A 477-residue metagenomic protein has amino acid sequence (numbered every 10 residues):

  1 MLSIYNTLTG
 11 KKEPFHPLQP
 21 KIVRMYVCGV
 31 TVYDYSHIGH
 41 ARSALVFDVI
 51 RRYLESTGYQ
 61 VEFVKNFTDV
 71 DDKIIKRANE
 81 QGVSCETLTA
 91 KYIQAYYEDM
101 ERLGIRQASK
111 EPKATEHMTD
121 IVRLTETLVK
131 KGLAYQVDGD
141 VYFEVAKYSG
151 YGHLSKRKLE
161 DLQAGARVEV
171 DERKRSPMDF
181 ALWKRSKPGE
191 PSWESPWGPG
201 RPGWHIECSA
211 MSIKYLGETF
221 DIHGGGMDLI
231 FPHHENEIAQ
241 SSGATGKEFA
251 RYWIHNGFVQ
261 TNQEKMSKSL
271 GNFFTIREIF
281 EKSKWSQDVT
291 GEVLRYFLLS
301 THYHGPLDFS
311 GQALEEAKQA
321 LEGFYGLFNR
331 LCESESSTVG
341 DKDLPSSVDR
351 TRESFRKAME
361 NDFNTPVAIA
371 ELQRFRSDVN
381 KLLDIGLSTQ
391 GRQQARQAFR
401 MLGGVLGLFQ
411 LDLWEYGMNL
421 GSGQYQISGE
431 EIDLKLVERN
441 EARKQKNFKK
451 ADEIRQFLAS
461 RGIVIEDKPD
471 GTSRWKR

Functional and structural regions predicted by a protein language model:
M1-Y33, D48, E98, T119-C332: Alpha-helical recognition segments enriched in aromatics with Gly/Pro capping that present substrate-recognition
T9-P14, L18-G104, E466-W475: N-terminal, positively charged nucleic-acid-binding surface of large information/translation enzymes
Y59, L133, I463: Short phosphate-binding/catalytic loops that engage adenosine nucleotides
F67-D72, I93-Y96, R106-I121, G139-Y148: Short, glycine/charge-rich beta-strand/loop segments that flank catalytic centers and engage negatively charged groups
N79-C85, S109-T115, G226: The substrate-binding groove and active-site-proximal loops of carbohydrate-active enzymes, especially glycoside
T275-R477: Structural preference for alpha-helix termini/caps and helix-kink/transition segments
